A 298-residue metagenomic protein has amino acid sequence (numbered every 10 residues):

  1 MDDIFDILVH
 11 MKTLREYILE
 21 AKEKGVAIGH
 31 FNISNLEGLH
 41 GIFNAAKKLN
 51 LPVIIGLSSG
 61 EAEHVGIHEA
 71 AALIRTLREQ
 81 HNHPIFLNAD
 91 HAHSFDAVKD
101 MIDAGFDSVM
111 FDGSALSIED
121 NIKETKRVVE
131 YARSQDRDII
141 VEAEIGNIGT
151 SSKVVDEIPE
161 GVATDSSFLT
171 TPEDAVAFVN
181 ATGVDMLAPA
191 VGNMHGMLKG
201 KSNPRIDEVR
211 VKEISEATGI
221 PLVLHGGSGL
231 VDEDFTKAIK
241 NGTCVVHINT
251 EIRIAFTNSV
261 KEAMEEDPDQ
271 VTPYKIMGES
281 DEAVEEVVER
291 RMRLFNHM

Functional and structural regions predicted by a protein language model:
I4-G29: N-terminal amphipathic alpha-helix/helix-capping segment at the start of soluble metabolic enzymes
L8, N32-I33, N88-A89, E119 (+4 more regions): Residue-level marker of alpha-helix boundaries and capping positions
L14-E20, L36-G60, H68-N82, A92-A217 (+3 more regions): Alpha/beta enzyme core
V26-S34, S58-A62: A short N-terminal beta->alpha junction/helix N-cap motif
G29-S34, L87-A92, I145, I220-L230 (+1 more regions): Histidine-centered catalytic micro-motifs
V65: N-terminal beta-loop-helix "entrance" segment that forms/cooperates in small-molecule cofactor or anionic ligand
V231-M298: C-terminal alpha-helical cap/extension of soluble enzyme domains
